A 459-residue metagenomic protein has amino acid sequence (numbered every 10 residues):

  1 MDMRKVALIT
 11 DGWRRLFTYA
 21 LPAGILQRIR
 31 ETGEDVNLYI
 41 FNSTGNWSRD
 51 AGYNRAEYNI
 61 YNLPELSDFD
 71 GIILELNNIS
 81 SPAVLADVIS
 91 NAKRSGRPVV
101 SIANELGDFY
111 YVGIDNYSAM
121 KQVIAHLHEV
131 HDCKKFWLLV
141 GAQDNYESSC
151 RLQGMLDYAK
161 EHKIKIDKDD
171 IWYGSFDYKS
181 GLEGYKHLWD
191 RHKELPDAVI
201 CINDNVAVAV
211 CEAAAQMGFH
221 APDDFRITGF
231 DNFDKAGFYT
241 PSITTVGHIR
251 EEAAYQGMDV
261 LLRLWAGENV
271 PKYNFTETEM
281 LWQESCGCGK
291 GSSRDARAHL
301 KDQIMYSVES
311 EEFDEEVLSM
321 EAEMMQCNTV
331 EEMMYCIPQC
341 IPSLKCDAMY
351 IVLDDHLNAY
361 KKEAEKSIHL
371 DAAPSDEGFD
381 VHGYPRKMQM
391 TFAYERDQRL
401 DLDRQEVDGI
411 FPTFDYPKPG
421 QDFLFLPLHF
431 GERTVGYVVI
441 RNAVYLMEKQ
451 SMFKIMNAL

Functional and structural regions predicted by a protein language model:
M1-A51, R55-E323, C327: Bacterial carbohydrate/catabolite-sensing allosteric modules
G257, L261, M452-L459: Short amphipathic C-terminal alpha-helix that caps PH/PH-like domains
Q326-M334, Q421, E448-M452: The cytosolic transmitter module of two-component sensor histidine kinases
Q326-S375: Helix-loop-beta substructure at the N-terminus of cytosolic sensory domains that couple signal/ligand detection
T391-F411, P417-P419: Short loop/turn segments at beta-alpha junctions that line or gate ligand-sensing/allosteric surfaces
P412-Y416, G420-H429, V439: A short, aliphatic-rich beta-strand micro-motif
P417-P419, V435-M456: Regulatory loop-to-helix N-cap segments in sensory/regulatory domains that couple ligand/signal detection
L428-F430, Y445-L446: Sensor-regulatory modules in signal-transduction proteins
